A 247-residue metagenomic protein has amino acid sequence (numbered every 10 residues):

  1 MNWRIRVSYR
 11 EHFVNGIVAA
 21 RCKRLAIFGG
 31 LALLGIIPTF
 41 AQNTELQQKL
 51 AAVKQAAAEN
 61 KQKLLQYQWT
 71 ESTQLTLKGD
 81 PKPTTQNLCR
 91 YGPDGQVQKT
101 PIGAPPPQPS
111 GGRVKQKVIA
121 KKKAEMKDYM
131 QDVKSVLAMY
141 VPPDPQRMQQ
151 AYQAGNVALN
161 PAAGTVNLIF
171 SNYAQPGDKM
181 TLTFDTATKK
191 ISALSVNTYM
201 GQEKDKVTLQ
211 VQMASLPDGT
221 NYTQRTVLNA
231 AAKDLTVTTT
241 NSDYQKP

Functional and structural regions predicted by a protein language model:
N2-G29: Bacterial N-terminal signal peptides that target proteins for export
A32-L33: Repetitive helical segments and hydrophobic/amphipathic motifs
A41-K179, A187-I191, M200-V207, A230-P247: Structured extracytoplasmic
T181-L182, A193-S195: Periplasmic/lumenal scaffold domains of single-pass inner-membrane subunits that build Gram-negative envelope
L194, Q224-T226: Beta-strand-dense domains in secreted/periplasmic systems and polymorphic toxin scaffolds
Q210-S215: Feature captures outer-membrane beta-barrel proteins of Gram-negative bacteria and organelles
D218-N221, T236: Loop-rich catalytic cores of soluble enzymes, especially ATP-dependent carboxylate-amine ligases and other
